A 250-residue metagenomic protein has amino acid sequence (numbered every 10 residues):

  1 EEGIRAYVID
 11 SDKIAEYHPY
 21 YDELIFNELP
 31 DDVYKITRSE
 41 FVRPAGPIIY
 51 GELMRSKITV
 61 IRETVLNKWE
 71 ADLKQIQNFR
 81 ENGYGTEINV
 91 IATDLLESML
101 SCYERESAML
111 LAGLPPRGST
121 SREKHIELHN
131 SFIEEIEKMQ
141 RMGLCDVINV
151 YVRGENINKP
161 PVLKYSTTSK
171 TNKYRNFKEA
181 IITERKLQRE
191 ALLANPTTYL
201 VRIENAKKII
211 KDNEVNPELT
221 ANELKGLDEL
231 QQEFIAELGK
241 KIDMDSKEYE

Functional and structural regions predicted by a protein language model:
E2-Q77: Conserved nucleotide-sensing/catalytic segment adjacent to the nucleotide-binding pocket in NTP-handling enzymes
Y7, Y17-Y21, Y34, F41 (+8 more regions): Sequence-level detector for tyrosine residue identity
A15, L24, P30-L53, S98 (+6 more regions): Charged, low-complexity, helix-prone segments enriched in Lys/Glu/Asp/Gln
A15-H18, L95-S101, I157-L163: Switch/connector loops and helix/strand junctions flanking conserved nucleotide-binding motifs in nucleotide-processing
E23-I25, S101-S107, V162-K170: Short, surface-exposed amphipathic charged segments that create phosphate/polyanion-binding patches used for binding
D32-K35, G85-I88, L111-P115, Y174-I181: Glycine-rich loops and low-complexity Gly/Arg-rich segments that provide flexible linkers or classic glycine-based
V65-V147, R153: Replace "adjacent to P-loop NTPase cores in ATP/GTP-dependent enzymes" with "adjacent to NTP-binding cores
E137-E250: C-terminal accessory extensions appended to soluble enzyme cores
